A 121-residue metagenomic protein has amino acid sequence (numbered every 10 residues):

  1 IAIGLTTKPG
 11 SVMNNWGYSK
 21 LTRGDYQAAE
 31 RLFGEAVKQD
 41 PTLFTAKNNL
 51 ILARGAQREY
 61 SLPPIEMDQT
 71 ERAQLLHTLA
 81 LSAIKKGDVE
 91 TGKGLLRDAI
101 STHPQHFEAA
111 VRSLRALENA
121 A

Functional and structural regions predicted by a protein language model:
L5, K38-Q39, M67-T70, T102-H103: Structural marker of alpha-solenoid helical repeat scaffolds
S11, T45, Q74, E108-A109: Start-of-helix register in tetratricopeptide repeats
N15, N49, T78, R112-S113: Canonical tetratricopeptide repeat
Y18, L52, L81, R115-A116: Residue-level recognition of tetratricopeptide repeat
